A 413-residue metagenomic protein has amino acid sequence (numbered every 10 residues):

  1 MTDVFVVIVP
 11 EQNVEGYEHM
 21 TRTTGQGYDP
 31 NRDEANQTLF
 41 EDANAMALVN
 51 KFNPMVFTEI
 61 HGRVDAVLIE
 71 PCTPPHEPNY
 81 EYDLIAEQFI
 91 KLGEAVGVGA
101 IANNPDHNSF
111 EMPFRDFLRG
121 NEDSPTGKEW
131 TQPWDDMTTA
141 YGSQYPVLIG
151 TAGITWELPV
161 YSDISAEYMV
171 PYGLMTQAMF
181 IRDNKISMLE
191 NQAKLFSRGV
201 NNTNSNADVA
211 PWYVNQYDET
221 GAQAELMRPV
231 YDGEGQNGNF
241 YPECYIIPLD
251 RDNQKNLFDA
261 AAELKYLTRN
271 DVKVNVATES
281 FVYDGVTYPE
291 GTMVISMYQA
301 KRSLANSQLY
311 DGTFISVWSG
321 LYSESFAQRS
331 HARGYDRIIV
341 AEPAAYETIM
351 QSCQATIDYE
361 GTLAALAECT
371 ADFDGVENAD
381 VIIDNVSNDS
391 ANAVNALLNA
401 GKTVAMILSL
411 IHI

Functional and structural regions predicted by a protein language model:
M1-K91: Active-site/substrate-binding loop(s) of hydrolase catalytic cores
M1-T2, N79-T126, Q132-D135, G142-I411: Intrinsic-disorder/low-complexity accessory segments
